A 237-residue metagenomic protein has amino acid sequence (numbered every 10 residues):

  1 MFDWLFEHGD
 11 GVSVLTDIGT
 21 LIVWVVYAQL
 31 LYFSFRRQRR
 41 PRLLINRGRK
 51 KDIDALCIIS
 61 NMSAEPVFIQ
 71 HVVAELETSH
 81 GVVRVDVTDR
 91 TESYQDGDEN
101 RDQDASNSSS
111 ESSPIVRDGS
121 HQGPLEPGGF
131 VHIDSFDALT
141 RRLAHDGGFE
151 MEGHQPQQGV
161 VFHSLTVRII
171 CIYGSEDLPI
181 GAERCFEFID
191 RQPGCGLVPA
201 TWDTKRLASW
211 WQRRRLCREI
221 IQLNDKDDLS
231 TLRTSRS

Functional and structural regions predicted by a protein language model:
F2-S34: Membrane-embedded hydrophobic alpha-helical segments
A28-D52: Transmembrane-cytosolic junction motif
N46-G48, T88, F136, I170 (+1 more regions): A structural detector for beta-sheet-dominated domains
R49-L56, I133: Contiguous beta-strand segments within globular domains
I53, V67-Q70, G129, V161-L165: Residues at beta-strand starts and edge strands
I58-S63: Asparagine-centered strand-capping/turn motif at beta-strand->loop junctions
P66-M151: Structured domain cores in non-transmembrane regions
G147-S237: Glycine-rich, aromatic-bearing surface loops/beta-hairpins
